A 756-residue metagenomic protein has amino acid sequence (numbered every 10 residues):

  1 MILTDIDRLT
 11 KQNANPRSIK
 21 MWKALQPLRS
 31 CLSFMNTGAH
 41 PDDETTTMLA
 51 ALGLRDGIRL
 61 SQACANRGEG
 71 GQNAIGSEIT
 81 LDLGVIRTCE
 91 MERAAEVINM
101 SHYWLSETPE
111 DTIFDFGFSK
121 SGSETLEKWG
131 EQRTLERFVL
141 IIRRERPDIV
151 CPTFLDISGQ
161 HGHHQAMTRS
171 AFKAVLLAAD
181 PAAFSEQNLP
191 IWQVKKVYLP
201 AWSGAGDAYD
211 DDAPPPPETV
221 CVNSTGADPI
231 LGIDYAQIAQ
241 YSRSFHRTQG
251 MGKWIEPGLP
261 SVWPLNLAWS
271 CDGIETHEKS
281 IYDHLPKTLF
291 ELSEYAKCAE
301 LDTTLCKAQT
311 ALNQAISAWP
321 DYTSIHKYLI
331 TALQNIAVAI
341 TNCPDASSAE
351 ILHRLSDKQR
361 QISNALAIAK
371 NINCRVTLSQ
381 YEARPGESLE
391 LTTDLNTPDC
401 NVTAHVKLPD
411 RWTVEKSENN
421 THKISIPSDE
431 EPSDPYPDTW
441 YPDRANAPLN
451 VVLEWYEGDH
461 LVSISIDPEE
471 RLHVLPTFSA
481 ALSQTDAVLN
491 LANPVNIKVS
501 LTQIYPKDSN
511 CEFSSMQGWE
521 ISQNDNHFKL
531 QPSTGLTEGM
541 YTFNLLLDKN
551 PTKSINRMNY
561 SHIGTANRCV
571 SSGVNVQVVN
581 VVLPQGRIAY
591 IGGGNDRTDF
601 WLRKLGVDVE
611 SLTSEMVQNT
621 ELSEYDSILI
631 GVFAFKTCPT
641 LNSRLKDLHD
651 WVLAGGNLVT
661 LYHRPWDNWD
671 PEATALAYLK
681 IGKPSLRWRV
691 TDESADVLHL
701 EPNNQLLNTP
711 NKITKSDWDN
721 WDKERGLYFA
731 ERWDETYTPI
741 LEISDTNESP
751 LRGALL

Functional and structural regions predicted by a protein language model:
I2-N13, K20, L177-N373: The feature marks non-catalytic terminal segments
I2-R144, Q165, F172-L176, D180: Active-site rim/loop-helix segments in enzyme catalytic domains that contact anionic ligands
G57-I58, W192-K195, A654-N657: A short helix->loop->beta-strand "cap" motif at the edges of active sites that frequently abuts
E145-I157: Short acidic, glycine-rich surface-loop motifs adjacent to enzyme active sites
R375-Q577: Long beta-sheet-rich domains in secretory-pathway and surface-associated proteins
S554-G631: Aromatic-Pro/Gly-enriched surface loop or interdomain linker that acts as a lid/target-recognition segment
F633-W718: A glycine-rich, often tryptophan-bearing local segment used as a flexible ligand/cofactor-contacting loop or short
W688-L756: Catalytic beta-strand/loop cores that center a nucleophilic Ser/Cys/Thr and support acyl-enzyme chemistry
